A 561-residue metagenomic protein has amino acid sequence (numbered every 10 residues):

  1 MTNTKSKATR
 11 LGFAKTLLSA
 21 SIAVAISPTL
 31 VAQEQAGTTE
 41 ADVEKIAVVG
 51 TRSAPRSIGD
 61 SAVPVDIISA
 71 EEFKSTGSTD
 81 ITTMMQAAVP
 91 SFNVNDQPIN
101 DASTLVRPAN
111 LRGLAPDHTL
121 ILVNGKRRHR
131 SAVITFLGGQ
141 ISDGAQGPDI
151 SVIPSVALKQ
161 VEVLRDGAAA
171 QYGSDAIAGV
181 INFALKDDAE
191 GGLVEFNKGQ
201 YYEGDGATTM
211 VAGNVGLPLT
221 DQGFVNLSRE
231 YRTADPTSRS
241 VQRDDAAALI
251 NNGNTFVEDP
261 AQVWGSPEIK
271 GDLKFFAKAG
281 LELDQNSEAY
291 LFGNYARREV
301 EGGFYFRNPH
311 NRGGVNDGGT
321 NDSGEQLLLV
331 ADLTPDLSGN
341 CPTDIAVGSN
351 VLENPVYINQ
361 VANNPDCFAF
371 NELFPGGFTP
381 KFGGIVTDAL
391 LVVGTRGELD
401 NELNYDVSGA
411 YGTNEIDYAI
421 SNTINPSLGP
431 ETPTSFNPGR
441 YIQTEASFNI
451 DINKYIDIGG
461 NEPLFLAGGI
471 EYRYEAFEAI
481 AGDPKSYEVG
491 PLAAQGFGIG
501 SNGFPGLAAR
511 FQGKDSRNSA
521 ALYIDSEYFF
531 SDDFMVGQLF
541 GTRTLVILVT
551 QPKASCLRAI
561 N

Functional and structural regions predicted by a protein language model:
T2-A87, D117, I150-I153, A212 (+5 more regions): N-terminal Sec signal peptide and the immediately downstream disordered periplasmic leader that contains the TonB box
P55, Q86-A132: Extracytoplasmic beta-strand/coil segments of soluble accessory domains associated with Gram-negative outer-membrane
I81-M84, A88, A109, L122 (+3 more regions): N-terminal periplasmic accessory domains that precede and gate Gram-negative outer-membrane beta-barrel machines
R128, S142-E195, S238: A beta-strand signature from Gram-negative outer-membrane beta-barrel systems, especially the internal plug domain
E190-G191, Q222-V225, N286-A289, E402-Y405 (+4 more regions): Repeated loop/turn-to-beta-strand initiation elements of outer-membrane beta-barrel proteins
K198-Y202, T209, Y231-D235, Y295-E299 (+5 more regions): Transmembrane beta-strands of outer-membrane beta-barrel pores
E203-G376, P380-G394, E398: Transmembrane beta-barrel wall of Gram-negative outer-membrane proteins
P380, D400, Y411, N422-F534: Outer-membrane beta-barrel transmembrane domain signature of Gram-negative proteins, especially the mid-to-C-terminal
